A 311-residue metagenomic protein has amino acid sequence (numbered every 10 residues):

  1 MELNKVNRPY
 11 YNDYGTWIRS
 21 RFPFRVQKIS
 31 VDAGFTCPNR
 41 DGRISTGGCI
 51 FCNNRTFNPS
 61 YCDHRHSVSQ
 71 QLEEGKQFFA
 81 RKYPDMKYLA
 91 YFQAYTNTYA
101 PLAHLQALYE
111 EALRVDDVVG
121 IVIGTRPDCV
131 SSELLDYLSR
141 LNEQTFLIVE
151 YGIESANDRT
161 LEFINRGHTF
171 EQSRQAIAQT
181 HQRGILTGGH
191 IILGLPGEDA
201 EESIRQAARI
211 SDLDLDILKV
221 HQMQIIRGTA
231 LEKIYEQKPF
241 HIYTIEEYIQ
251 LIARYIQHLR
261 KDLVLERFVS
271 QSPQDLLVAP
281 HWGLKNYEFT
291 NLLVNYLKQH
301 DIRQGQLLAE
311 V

Functional and structural regions predicted by a protein language model:
M1-L89: N-terminal [4Fe-4S]-dependent radical SAM core
E2-I18, F22-Q27, I217, I225-V311: Auxiliary Fe-S-binding modules of radical SAM enzymes
Q27-V31, Y88-A90, I121-I123, L147-Y151 (+3 more regions): Hydrophobic faces of well-ordered beta-strands that scaffold small-molecule active sites in alpha/beta enzyme cores
C49, L113-V118, R205-V220, F289-Q304: Structural recognition of alpha->loop->beta junctions
R55-G75, F79-L102, D117-V130, F146-Q172 (+1 more regions): Core AdoMet radical
F79-Y83, Y109-D116, D136-F146, A178-Q182: Acidic (Asp/Glu)-rich catalytic clusters
L102-E110, S131-R140, I164: Distinct, well-ordered alpha-helical segments
E171-A230, E246-V269: Conserved C-terminal portion of the radical SAM core fold that forms the substrate/S-adenosylmethionine-binding
